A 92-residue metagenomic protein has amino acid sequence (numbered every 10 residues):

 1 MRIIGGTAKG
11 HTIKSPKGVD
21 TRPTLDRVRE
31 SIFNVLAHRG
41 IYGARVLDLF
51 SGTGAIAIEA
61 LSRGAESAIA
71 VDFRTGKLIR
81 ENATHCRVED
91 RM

Functional and structural regions predicted by a protein language model:
M1-M92: Class I S-adenosyl-L-methionine-dependent methyltransferase catalytic core
